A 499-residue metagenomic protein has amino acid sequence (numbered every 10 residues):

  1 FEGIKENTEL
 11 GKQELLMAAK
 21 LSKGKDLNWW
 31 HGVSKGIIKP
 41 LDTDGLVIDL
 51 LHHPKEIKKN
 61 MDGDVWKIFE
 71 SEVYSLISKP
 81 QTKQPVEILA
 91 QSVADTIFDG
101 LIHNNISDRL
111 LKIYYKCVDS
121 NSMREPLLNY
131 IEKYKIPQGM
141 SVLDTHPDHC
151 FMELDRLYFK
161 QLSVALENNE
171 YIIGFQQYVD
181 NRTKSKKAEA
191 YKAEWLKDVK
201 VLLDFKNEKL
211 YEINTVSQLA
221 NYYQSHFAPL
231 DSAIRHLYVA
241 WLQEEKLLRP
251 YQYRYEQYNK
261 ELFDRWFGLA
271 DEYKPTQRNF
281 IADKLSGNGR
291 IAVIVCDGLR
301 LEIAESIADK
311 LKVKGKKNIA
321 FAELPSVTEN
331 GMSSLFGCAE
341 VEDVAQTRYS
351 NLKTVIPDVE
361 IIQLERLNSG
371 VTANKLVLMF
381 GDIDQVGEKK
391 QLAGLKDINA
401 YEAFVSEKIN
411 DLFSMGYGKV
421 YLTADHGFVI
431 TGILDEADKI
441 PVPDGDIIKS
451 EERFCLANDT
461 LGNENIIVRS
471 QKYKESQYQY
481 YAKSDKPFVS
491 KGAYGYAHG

Functional and structural regions predicted by a protein language model:
F1-R290, G298-G499: …; additionally, a secondary subgroup of soluble metalloenzymes is captured
